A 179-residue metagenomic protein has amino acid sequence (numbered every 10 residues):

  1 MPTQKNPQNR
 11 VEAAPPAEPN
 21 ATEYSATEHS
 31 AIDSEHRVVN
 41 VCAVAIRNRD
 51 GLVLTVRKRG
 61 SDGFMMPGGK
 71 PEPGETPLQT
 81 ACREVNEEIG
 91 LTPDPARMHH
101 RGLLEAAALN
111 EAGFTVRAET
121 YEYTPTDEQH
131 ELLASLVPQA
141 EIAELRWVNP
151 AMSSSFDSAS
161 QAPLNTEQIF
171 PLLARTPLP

Functional and structural regions predicted by a protein language model:
P2-N9, D62-F64, P138-P179: Nudix hydrolase/Nudix homology domain
T3, E28-V53, K70, Y121: Conserved N-terminal beta-strand and adjoining loop/helix that marks the start of the Nudix/MutT-like hydrolase domain
Q4, Q8, P15-D33: Compositionally biased, intrinsically disordered low-complexity segments enriched for polar/charged residues
V39, R59, M66, H99 (+2 more regions): Short connector loops at helix/strand junctions that flank enzyme active sites, especially segments positioning acidic
N48-E88, T92: Conserved Nudix-box catalytic region and its N-terminal flanking loop in Nudix hydrolases and closely related
P71-T76, E111, A140-A143: Residues at secondary-structure transition points
T92-L103: A short coil-to-beta-strand element that immediately follows conserved catalytic motifs
L104-S135, R146-A151, I169-P177: Active-site-adjacent beta-strand/loop module that shapes the phosphate/pyrophosphate-binding cleft
